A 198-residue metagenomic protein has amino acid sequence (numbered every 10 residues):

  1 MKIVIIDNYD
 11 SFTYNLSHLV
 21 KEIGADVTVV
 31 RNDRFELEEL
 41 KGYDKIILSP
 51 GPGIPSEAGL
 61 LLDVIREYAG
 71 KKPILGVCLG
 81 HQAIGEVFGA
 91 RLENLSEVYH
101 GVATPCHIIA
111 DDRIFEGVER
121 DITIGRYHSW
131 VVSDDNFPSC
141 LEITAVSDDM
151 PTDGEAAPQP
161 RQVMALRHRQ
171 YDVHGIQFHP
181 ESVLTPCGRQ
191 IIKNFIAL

Functional and structural regions predicted by a protein language model:
M1-V4: Extreme N-terminal starter segment of soluble prokaryotic enzymes
F12, G53-P55, V183: Active-site beta-alpha loop architecture of Rossmann-like, nucleotide-cofactor-dependent enzymes
S17-D26: Two-component/phosphorelay signaling modules centered on CheY-like receiver
D26-R34: A short beta-strand-loop structural module common to alpha/beta enzyme folds
F35-Y43: Short amphipathic alpha-helix with an adjacent loop that forms part of the alpha/beta core around
Y43-G117, T123, I192-N194: Cysteine-nucleophile active-site neighborhood
R113-Q170: Catalytic beta-strand/loop cores that center a nucleophilic Ser/Cys/Thr and support acyl-enzyme chemistry
V183-L198: Acyltransferase
